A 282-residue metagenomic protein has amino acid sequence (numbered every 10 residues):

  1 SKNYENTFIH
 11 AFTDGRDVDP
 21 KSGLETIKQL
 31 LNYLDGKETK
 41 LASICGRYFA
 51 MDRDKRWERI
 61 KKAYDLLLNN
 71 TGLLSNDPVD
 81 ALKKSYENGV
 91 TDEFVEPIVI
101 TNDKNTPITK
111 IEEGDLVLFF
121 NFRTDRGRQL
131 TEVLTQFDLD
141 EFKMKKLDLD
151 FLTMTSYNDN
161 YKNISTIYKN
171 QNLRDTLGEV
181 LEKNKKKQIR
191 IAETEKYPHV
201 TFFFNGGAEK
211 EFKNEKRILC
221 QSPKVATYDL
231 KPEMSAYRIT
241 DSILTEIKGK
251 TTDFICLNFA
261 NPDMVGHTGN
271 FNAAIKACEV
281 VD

Functional and structural regions predicted by a protein language model:
S1-D282: Feature captures the catalytic ectodomains and active-site-proximal regions of enzymes that hydrolyze or transfer
